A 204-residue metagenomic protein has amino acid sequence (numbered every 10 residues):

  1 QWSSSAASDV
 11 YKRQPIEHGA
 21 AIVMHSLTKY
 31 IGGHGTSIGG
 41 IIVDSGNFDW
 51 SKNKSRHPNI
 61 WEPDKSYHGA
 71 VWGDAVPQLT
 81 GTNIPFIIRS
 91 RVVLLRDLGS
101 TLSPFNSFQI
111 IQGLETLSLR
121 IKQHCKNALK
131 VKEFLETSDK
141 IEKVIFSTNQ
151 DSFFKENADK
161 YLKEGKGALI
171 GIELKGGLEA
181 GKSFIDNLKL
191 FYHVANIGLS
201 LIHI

Functional and structural regions predicted by a protein language model:
Q1-A7, Y11, I202-H203: Single conserved hydrophobic/aromatic residue that forms the stacking wall/gate of nucleotide- or nucleobase-binding
A7, G19-A20: As written
K12-R13, I31: Conserved protein kinase catalytic core
I22-L169, E173-S200: Active-site C-terminal subdomain of aminotransferase-like
